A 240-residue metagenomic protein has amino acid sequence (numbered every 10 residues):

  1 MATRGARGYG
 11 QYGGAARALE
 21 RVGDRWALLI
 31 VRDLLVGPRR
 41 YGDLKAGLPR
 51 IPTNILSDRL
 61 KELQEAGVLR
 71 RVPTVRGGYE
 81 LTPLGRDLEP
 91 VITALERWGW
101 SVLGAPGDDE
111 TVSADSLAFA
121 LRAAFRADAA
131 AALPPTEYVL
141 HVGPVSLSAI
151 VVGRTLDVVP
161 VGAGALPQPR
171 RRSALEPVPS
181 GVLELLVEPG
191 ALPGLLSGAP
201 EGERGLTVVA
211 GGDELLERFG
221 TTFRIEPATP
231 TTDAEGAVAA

Functional and structural regions predicted by a protein language model:
M1-Q11: N-terminal intrinsically disordered/low-complexity leader segments
G8, V22, L34, Y41 (+3 more regions): A generic structural signal for ordered alpha-helices
G10-G13, V187: Alpha-helix N-cap/N′ positions at the starts of helices
Y12-P52, A66: N-terminal helix-turn-helix DNA-binding core of bacterial DNA-binding proteins
R50-R70, E80-A240: Feature captures hydrophobic
P73-T74: Short, basic, alpha-helical segments at the C-terminal edge of helix-turn-helix-like DNA-binding modules
